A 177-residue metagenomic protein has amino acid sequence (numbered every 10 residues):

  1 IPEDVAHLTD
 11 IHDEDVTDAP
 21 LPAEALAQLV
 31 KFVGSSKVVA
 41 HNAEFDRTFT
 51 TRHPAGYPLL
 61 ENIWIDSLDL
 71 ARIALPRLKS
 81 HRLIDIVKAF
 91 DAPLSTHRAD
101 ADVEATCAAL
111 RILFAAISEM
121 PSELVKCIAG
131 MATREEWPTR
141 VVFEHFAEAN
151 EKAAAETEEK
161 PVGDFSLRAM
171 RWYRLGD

Functional and structural regions predicted by a protein language model:
I1-I63, P76-H97: Conserved non-catalytic scaffold segment of RNase H-like nuclease domains
V30, R72, K88, A108-R111: A broadly conserved amphipathic alpha-helix scaffold signal in soluble, globular proteins
A43, L68, L113: Anionic group-transfer/hydrolysis microenvironments
N62-A71: A short, structured active-site edge motif that brings together acidic residues
D100-L113: Acidic, divalent-metal-coordinating active-site segment for phosphoryl/phosphodiester hydrolysis, typified by short
R111-G176: Acidic two-metal-ion nuclease catalytic site recognized across multiple nuclease folds, prominently DnaQ/RNase D-T
